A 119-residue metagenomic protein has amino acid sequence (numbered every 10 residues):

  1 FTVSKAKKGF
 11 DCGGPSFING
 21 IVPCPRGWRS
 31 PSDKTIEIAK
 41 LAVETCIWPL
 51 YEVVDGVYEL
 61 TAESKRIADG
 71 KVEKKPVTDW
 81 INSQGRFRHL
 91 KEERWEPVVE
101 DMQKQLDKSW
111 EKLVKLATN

Functional and structural regions predicted by a protein language model:
F1-S32: ATP/pyrophosphate-binding catalytic subdomain of soluble kinases
V22-N119: Flexible, low-complexity linker and terminal segments
